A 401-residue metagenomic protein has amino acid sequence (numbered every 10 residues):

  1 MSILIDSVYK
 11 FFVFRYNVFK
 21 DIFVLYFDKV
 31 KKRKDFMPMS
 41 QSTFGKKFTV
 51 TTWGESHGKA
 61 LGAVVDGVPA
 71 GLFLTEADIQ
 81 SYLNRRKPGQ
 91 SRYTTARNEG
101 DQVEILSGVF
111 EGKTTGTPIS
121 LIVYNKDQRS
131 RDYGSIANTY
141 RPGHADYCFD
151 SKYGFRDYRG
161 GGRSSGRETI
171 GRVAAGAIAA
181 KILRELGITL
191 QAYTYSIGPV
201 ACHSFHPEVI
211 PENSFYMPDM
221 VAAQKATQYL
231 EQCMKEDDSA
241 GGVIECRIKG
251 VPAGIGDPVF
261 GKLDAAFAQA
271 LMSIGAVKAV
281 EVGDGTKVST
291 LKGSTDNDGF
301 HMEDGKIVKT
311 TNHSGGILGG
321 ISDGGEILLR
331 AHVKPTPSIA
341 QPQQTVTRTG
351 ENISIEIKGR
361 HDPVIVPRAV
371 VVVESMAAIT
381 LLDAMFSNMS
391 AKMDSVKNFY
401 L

Functional and structural regions predicted by a protein language model:
I3, Y16, K20-K31, D35: Short, positively charged and aromatic/hydrophobic N-terminal segments
P38-R97: N-terminal, positively charged regions that mediate nucleic acid binding
T49, S338-L401: Internal helix-turn-beta structural module
K59, D237-A240, I244-N352: Glycine-rich anion/phosphate-binding loop at the beta-strand->alpha-helix junction
K59-G71, R167-I188, A265-Q269, G325 (+2 more regions): Alpha-helical support elements that line or immediately flank enzyme active sites and cofactor-binding pockets
L83-P142, D146: Glycine-rich, N-terminal phosphate-binding loop and its surrounding beta-alpha-beta segment
A137-G162, Q343-H361: Short acidic, glycine/tyrosine-flanked loop/strand segments centered on an H-E-D-like triad
S151-V259: Glycine-rich, mobile lid/loop segments that gate access to catalytic sites or pores
